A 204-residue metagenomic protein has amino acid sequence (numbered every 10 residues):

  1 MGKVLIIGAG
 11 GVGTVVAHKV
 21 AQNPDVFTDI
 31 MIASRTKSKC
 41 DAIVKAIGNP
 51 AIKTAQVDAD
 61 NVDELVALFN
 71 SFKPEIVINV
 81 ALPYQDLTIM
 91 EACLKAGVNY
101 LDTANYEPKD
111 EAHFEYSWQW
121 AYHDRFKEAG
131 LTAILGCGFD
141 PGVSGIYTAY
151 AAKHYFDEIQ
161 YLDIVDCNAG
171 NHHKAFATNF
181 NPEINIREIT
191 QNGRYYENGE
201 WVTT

Functional and structural regions predicted by a protein language model:
V12: Hydrophobic/small residue at the entry helix of a nucleotide-binding pocket
D29-M31: Short beta-strand element of Class I
T36-S38: Helix N-cap at the beta1-alpha1 junction of Rossmann-like dinucleotide-binding domains, i.e., the first residues
I47-N61: Rossmann-fold cofactor-recognition segment
A59-P74, A81, Q85: Conserved Rossmann-fold cofactor-binding substructure of NAD(P)-dependent oxidoreductases
A104-L131: Rossmann-fold NAD(P)-binding glycine/threonine-rich loop
F126-T204: Rossmann-like dinucleotide-binding core of oxidoreductases
